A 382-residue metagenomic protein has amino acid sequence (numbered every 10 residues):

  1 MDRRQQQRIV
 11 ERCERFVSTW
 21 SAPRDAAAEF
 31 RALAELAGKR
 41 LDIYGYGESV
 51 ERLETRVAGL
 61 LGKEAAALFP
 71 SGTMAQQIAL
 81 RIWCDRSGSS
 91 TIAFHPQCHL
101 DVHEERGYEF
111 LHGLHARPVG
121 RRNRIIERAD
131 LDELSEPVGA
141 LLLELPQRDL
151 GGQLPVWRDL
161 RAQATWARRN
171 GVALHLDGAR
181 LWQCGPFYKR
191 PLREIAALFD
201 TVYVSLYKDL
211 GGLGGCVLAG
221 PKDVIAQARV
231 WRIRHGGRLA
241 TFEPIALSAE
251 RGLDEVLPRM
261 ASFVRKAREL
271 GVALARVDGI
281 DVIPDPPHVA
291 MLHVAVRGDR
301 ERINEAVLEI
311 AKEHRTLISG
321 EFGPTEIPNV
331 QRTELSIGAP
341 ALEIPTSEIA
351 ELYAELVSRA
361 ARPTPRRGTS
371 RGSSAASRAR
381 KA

Functional and structural regions predicted by a protein language model:
M1-A34, R158: Polybasic, low-complexity association/targeting segments
R3, S87, G279-G368: Conserved C-terminal alpha-helix-loop-beta "cap" of PLP-dependent enzymes that closes/shapes the active-site mouth
T19-S71, D85, H95-V102, G107-E109: Conserved N-terminal alpha-helix of the aminotransferase class I/II PLP-enzyme fold
E64-D85, V119-G120, L145: Conserved core of the PLP fold type I
C84-A140: PLP-dependent aminotransferase-like
R124-A179, Q183: Active-site phosphate-binding strand-loop segment of PLP-dependent enzymes
R148-D149, L154, A197-A290, V294-G298: Active-site C-terminal subdomain of aminotransferase-like
